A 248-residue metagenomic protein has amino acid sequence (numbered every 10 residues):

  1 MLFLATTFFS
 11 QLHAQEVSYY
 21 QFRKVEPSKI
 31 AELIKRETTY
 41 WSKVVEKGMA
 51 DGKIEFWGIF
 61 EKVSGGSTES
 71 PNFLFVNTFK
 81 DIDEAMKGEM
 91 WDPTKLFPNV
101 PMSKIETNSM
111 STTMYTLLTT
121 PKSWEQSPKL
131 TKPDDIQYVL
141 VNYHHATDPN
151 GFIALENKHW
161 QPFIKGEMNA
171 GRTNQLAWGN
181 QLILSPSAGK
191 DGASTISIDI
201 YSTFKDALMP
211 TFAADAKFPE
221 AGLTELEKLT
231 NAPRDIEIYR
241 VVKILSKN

Functional and structural regions predicted by a protein language model:
M1-E16: Bacterial Sec-dependent N-terminal signal peptides
A14-F97, I105-N248: Short S/T/G/P-rich N-terminal loop/turn motif that feeds into the first structured element of a domain
